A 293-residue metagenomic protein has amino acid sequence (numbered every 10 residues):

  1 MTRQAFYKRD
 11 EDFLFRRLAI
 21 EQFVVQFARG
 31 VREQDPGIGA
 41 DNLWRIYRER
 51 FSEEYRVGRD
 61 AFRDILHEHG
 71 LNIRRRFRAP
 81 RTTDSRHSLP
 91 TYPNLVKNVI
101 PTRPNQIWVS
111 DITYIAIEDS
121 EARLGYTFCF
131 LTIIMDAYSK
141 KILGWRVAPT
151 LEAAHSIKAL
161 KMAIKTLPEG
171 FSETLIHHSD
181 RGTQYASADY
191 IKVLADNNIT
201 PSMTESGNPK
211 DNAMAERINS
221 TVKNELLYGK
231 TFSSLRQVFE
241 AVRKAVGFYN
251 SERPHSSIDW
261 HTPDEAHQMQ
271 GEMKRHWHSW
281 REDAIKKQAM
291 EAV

Functional and structural regions predicted by a protein language model:
M1-A5, F23, D189, D196 (+3 more regions): Generic alpha-helical secondary structure signal
R3-P104, N208, D264-M273: Basic, flexible linker segments flanking DNA-binding modules in nucleic acid-interacting mobile-element proteins
F6, A28, L43, F62 (+13 more regions): Mobile genetic element proteins and their domesticated derivatives, centered on retroelements and DNA transposons
L14, A195-I199, T221-V293: C-terminal domain-tail junction helix/linker
R56-I133, K158-M162, T166-L167, S172-T174 (+2 more regions): Mobile-element integrase/transposase regions, centering on the N-terminal DNA-binding/Zn-coordinating module
R76-R81, H177-R181, A195-M214, K230-L235: RNase H-like polynucleotidyl transferase catalytic core
D136, V147-A154: A short acidic/small-residue loop/turn micro-motif
G170-S187, E205, P209, D259-D264: Acidic/histidine-rich, metal-coordinating catalytic segments
